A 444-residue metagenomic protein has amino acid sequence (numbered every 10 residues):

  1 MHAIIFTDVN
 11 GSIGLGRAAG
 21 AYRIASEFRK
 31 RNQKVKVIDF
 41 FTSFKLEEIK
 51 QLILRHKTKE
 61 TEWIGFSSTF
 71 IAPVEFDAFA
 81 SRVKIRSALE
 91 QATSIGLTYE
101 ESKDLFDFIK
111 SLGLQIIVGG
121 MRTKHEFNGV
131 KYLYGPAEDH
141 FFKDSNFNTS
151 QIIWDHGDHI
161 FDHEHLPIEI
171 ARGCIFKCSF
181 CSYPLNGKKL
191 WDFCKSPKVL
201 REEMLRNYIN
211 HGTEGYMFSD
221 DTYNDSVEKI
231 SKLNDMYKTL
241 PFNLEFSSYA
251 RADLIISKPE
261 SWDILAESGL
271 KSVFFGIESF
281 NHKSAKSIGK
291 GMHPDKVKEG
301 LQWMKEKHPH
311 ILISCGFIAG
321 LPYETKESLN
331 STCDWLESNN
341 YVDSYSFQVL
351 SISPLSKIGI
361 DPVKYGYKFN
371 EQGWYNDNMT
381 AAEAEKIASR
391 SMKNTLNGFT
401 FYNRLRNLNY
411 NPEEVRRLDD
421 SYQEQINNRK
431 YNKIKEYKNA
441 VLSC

Functional and structural regions predicted by a protein language model:
M1-F6, I13, R29-K34, L46-W63 (+2 more regions): Radical SAM enzyme core and accessory elements
H2-G212: Acidic, low-complexity intrinsically disordered segments
I5-F6, F66, V118, F218-D220 (+2 more regions): Conserved beta-strand positions
G11-S12, F70-A78, T123-E126, E228 (+4 more regions): Flexible glycine/acidic-rich beta-alpha junction loops that bind and position SAM and/or redox cofactors in anaerobic
I49-K59, S257-G269, L301-Q302, C333-S338: Short amphipathic alpha-helices and their capping/turn segments at secondary-structure boundaries
I109-V118, N243-F246, H310-S314: Short beta-strand/loop segments at the ligand-binding rim of alpha/beta enzyme cores
E126-G129, E260-S261, P322-S338: Catalytic cores of alpha/beta
I153-L312, A319: Radical SAM [4Fe-4S] cluster-binding motif and immediate context
